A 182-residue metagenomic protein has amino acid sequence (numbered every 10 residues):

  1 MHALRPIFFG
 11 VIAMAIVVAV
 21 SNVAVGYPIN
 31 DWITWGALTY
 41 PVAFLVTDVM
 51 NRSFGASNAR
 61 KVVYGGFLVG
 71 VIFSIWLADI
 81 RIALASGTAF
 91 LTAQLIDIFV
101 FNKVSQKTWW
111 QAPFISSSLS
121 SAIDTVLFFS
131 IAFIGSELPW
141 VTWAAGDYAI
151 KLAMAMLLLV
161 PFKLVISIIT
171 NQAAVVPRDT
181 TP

Functional and structural regions predicted by a protein language model:
M1-F54: Hydrophobic transmembrane alpha-helices
H2-A3, N51-A59, K103-T108: Membrane-interface helix-boundary motifs at transmembrane edges
P6-V11, S57-L68, T108-I115: Cytoplasmic-side transmembrane-helix entry/capping segments in multi-pass membrane proteins
A15-V18, G66-G70, S121: Residue-level recognition of pore/gate-forming positions within transmembrane alpha-helices of multi-pass
V18-G26, F73-L77, F128, A132 (+1 more regions): Structural signal for membrane-spanning alpha-helices in multi-pass inner-membrane proteins, emphasizing helix cores
V23-W35, G70-A89: Interfacial aromatic-anchored transmembrane helix boundaries in multi-pass membrane proteins
T47-L77: A glycine-rich, hydrophobic loop/mini-helix early in the fold
A83-P182: Membrane-embedded alpha-helical hairpins and interfacial helices in multi-pass inner-membrane proteins
